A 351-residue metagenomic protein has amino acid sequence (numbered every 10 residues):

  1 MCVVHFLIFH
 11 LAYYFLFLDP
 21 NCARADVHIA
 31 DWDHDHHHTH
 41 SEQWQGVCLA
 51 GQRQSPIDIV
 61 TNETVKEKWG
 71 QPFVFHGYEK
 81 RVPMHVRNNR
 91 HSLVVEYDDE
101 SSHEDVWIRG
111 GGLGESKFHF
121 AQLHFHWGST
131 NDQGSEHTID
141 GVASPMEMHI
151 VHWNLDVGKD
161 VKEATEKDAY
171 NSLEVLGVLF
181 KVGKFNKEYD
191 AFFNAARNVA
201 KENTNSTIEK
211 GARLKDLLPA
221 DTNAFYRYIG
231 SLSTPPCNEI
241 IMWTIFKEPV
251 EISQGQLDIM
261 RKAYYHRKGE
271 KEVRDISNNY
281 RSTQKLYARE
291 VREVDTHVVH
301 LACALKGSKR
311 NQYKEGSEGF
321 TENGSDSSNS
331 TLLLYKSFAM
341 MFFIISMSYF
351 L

Functional and structural regions predicted by a protein language model:
C2-L351: Alpha-carbonic anhydrase
